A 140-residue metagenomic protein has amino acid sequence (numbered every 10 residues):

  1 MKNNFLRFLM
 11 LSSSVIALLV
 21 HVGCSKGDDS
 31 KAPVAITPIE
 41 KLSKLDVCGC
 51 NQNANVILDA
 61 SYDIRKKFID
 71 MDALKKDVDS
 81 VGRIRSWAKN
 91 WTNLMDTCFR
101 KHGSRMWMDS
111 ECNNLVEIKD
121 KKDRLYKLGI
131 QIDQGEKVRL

Functional and structural regions predicted by a protein language model:
K2-M10: Bacterial N-terminal signal peptides that target proteins for export
M10-L18: Hydrophobic helical h-region of N-terminal Sec-dependent signal peptides in bacterial secretory/periplasmic proteins
A17, K41-S43, W91, R105: Residue-level signal for mature regions of secreted extracellular proteins and peptides
V20-G23: C-terminal motif of bacterial Sec signal peptides marking the signal peptidase cleavage site
S25, G49-N51, F99, N113: Secreted/luminal cysteine- and crosslink-motif detector
G27-K66: Immediate post-signal-peptide N-terminus of mature secreted/exported proteins
Y62-K76: Short E/K-rich amphipathic alpha-helical oligomerization segments
A73-L140: Compact alpha-helical subdomains of small soluble proteins
